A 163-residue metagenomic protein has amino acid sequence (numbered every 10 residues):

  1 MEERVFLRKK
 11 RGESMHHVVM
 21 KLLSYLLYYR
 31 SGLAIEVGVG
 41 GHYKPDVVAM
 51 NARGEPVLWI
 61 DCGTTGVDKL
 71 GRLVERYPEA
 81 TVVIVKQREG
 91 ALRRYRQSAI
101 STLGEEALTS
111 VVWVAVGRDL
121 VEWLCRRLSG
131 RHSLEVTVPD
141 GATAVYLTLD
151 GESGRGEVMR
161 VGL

Functional and structural regions predicted by a protein language model:
M1-V39: Acidic-basic catalytic patches of nuclease active cores, encompassing PD-(D/E)XK and other metal-cofactor nuclease
L26-L27, Q87, V114: Cysteine-centric segments in proteins
G41-Y43, M50: Terminal alpha-helical anchor/extension segments at protein ends
V47-A49, P56-K69, L73, V82: Conserved catalytic cores of phosphodiester-cleaving nucleases, focusing on short active-site segments
K69-R76, Y95-S98: A short acidic, amphipathic alpha-helical/loop segment
P78-V85, L108-V112: Hydrophobic beta-strand segments of well-ordered beta-sheets in folded domains
E89-Y95: Short, charged/polar "capping" segments at the starts of alpha-helices and the immediately preceding loops
L108-L163: Non-catalytic C-terminal interaction segments of nucleic acid-processing enzymes
